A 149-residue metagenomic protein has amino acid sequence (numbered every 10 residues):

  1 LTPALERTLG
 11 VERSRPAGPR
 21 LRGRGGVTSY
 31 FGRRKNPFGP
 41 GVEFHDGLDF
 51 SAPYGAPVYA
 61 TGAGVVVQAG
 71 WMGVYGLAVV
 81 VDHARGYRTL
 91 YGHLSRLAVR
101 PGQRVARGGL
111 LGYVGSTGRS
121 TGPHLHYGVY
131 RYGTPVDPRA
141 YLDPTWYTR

Functional and structural regions predicted by a protein language model:
L1-G26, Y30: Non-catalytic extracellular/periplasmic "stalk" and linker regions immediately N-terminal to catalytic or recognition
P19-R149: Catalytic cores of peptidoglycan-degrading enzymes
